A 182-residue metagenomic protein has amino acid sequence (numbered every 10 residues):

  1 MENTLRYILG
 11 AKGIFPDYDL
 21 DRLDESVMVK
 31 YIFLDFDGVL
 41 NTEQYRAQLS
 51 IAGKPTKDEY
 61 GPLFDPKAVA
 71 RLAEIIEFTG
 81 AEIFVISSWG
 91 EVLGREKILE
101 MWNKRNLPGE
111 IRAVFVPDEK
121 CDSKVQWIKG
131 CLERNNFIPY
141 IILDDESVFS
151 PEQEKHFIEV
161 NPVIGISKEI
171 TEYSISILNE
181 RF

Functional and structural regions predicted by a protein language model:
M1-L34: Non-catalytic pre-domain segments flanking phosphatase-related domains
L23-F78: Active-site neighborhood of HAD-like aspartate-dependent phosphohydrolases
M28-K30, G80-A81, F137-P139, K155: Short coil/turn segments at beta-strand junctions that form active-site/ligand-binding loops
L34, I86-W89, L143-D145: Short His-Asn-centered micro-motif
L40-N41, E91-L93, V148-S150: Short, active-site-adjacent cap segments at secondary-structure transitions
N41, R46, W89-G90, E100-W102 (+1 more regions): Tryptophan-centric aromatic hotspots in well-structured domains and transmembrane helices
I76-I98: Substrate-recognition element of Asp-dependent hydrolases with the DxDx(T/V) motif
E96-F182: C-terminal cap/substrate-recognition subdomain and adjoining C-terminal extension of metal-dependent phosphatase-like
